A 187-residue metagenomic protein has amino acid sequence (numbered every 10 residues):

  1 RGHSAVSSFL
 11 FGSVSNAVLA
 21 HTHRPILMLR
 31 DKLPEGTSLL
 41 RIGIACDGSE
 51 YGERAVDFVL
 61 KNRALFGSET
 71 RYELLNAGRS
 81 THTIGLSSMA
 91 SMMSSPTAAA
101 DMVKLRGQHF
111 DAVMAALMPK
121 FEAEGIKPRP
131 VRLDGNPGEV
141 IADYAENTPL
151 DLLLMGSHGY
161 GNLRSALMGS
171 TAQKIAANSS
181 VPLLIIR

Functional and structural regions predicted by a protein language model:
R1-E35, D143-R187: Gly/Ser-rich helix-loop-strand patches that form or flank binding pockets for ribonucleotide-derived cofactors
G2, D47-G48, L133: Structured loop/turn residues at secondary-structure junctions
S4, P34, E50, S80-H82 (+2 more regions): Surface-exposed, flexible loop/turn segments at secondary-structure boundaries
L27, E73-L75, R129-L133, L184: General small-molecule cofactor/ligand-binding pocket signal
S38-T97, K120-R129: Small/aliphatic-rich secondary-structure junction motif
S95-H109: A short acidic, glycine-rich active-site loop that binds or catalyzes chemistry on phosphate/adenosine moieties
F110-M114, M118: N-terminal membrane-insertion helices
M118-L153, G161: Structural beta-alpha unit
